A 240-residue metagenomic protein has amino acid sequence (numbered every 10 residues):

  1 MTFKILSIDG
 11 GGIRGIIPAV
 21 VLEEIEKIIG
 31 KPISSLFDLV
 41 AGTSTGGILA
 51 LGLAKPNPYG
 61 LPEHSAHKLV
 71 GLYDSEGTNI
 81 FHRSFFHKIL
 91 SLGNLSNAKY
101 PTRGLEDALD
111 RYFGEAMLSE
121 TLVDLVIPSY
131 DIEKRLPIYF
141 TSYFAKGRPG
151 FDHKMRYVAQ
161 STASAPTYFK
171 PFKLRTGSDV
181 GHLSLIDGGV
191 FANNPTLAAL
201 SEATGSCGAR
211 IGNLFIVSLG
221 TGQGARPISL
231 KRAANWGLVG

Functional and structural regions predicted by a protein language model:
M1-L6, F37-L39, V123, R135-L136 (+3 more regions): Core residues of folded domains in eukaryotic genome-function proteins
T2-I5, R14-A108, F144, D152 (+3 more regions): Patatin-like phospholipase
I5-I8, D38-S44, L72, L125-Y130 (+2 more regions): Extended hydrophobic secondary-structure segments that form protein cores and membrane-embedded regions
I13, E120-G205, R232, L238: Active-site gating loop/helix substructures
L22, E26, L109-G114, Q160 (+1 more regions): Generic structural signal for well-ordered alpha-helical scaffold segments
P32, Y112-L122, K154: Short, structural beta-strand-to-alpha-helix junction motif
G52-L53, P195-T196, R226-L230: A short acidic (Asp/Glu
A209-G240: Terminal low-complexity/disordered tails
